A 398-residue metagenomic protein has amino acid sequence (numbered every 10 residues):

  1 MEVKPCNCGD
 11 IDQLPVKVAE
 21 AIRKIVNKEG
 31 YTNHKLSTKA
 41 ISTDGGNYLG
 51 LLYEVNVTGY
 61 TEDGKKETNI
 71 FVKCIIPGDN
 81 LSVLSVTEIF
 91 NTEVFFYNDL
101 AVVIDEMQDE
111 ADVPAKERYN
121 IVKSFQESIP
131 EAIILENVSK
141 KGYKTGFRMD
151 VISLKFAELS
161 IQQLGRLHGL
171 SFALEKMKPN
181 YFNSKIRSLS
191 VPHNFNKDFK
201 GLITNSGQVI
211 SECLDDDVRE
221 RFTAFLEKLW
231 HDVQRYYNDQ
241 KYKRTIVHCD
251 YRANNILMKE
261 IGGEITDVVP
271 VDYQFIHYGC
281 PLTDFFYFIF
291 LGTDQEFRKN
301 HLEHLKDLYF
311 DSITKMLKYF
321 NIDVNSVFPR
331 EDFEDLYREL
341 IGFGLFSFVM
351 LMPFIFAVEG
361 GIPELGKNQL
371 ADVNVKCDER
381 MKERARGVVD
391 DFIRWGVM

Functional and structural regions predicted by a protein language model:
M1-I41: Juxta-kinase regulatory segment immediately upstream of eukaryotic protein kinase catalytic domains
K39-F199, G279-L282, F297, Y319: Conserved ATP-binding subdomain of kinase catalytic cores across diverse folds
L51-G59, F71, K228-P281: Active-site acidic catalytic loop and adjacent metal/ATP-binding pocket of ATP-dependent phosphoryl transfer enzymes
T92, K155, L159-Q162, G201 (+8 more regions): Generic recognition of stable, solvent-exposed alpha-helical segments in well-folded globular domains
F95, D99, F275-F320, G344-K367: Active-site activation/catalytic loop segments of kinase-like enzymes and analogous catalytic loops in related
G142-H248, L257-G263, K367-M398: ATP-dependent phospho-/nucleotidyl transfer catalytic cores
E158, D311, K315-M398: Helix-rich C-terminal or lid/interface subdomains of diverse kinases
F225, D267, T293, E303-K306 (+1 more regions): Plant-skewed but cross-kingdom recognition/interaction modules and surfaces
